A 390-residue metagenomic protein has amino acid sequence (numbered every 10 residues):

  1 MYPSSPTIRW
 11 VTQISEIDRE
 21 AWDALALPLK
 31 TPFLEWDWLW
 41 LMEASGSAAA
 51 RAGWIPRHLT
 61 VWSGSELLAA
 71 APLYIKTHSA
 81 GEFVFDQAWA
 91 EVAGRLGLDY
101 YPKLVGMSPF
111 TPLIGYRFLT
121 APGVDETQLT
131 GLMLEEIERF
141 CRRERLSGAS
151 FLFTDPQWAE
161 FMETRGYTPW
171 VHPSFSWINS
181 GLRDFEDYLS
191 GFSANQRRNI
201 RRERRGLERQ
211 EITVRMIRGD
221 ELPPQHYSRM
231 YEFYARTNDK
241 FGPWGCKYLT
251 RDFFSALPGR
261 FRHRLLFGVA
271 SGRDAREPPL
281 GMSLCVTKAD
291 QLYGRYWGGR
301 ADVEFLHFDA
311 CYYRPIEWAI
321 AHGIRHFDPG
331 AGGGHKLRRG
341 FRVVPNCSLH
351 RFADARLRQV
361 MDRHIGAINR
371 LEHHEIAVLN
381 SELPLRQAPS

Functional and structural regions predicted by a protein language model:
M1-S390: N-acyltransferase acceptor-side catalytic subdomain
